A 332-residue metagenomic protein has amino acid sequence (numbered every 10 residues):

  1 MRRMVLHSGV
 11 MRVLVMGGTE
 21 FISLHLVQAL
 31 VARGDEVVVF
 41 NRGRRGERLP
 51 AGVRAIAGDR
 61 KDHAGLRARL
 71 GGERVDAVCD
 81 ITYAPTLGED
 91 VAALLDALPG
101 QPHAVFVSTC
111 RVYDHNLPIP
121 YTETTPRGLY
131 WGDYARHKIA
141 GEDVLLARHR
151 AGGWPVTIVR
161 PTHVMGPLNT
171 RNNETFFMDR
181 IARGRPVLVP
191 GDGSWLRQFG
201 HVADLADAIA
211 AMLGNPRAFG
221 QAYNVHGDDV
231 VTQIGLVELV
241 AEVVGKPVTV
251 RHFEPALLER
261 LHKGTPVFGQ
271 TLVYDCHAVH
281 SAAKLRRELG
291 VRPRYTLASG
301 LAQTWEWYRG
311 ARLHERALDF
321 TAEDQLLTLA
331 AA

Functional and structural regions predicted by a protein language model:
V13-R33: N-terminal Rossmann NAD(P)H-binding glycine-rich loop of SDR-like oxidoreductase domains
G46-L49, V53-P99, V112: NAD(P)H-binding glycine-rich loop region in Rossmannoid oxidoreductase-like domains and their noncatalytic homologs
T109-G132, A147-A151: Active-site "gating" loop of Rossmann-like NAD(P)-dependent oxidoreductase/epimerase domains
E142-L168: Conserved beta-loop-beta element that borders a ligand/cofactor-binding pocket
R171-F177, P190-L213, G220-Q221: Substrate-positioning beta->alpha
V202, R260-V291, L313: Conserved C-terminal active-site "lid" loop/helix of NAD(P)H-dependent oxidoreductases that clamps the redox cofactor
A211-Q270, K284, A330-A332: Mid/C-terminal beta-alpha module of Rossmann-like enzyme folds, strongest in SDR-family dehydrogenases/epimerases
L297-A332: Amphipathic terminal alpha-helices
